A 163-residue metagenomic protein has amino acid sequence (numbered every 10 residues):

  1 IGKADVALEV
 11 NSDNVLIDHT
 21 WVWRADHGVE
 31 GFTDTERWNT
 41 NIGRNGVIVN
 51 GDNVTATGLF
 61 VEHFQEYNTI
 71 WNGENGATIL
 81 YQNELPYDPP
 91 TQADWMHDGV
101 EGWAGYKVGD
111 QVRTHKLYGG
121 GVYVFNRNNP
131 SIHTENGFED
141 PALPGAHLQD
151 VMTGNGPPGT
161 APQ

Functional and structural regions predicted by a protein language model:
I1-Q163: Extracellular/periplasmic carbohydrate-active domains that bind, remodel, or depolymerize complex polysaccharides
